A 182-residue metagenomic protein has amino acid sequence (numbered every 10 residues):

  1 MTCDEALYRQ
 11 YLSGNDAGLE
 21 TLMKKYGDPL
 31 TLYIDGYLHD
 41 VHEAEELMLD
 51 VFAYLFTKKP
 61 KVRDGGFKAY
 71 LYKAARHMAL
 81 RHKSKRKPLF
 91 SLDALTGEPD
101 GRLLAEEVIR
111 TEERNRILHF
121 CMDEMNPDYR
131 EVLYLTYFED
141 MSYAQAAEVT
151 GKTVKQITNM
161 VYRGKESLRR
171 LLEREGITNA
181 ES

Functional and structural regions predicted by a protein language model:
M1-P29, G36, D123, R170 (+2 more regions): N-terminal module of bacterial RNA polymerase sigma factors
Y11, L30, I34, A44-L55 (+4 more regions): Short, small-hydrophobic-rich alpha-helical interface motif
L12-S13, H39, L49-G66, K85-K87: Sigma70-family region 2
G27, T31, F52, N126 (+2 more regions): C-terminal flanking helix
G66, L118, A144-R174: DNA-recognition helix of helix-turn-helix
K73-L92, T111: Arg/Lys-rich amphipathic alpha helix in sigma70-family domain 2
T96-D123: Acidic, proline/glycine-rich intrinsically disordered inter-domain spacer in sigma factors
V132-T136: A short pre-motif secondary-structure segment
